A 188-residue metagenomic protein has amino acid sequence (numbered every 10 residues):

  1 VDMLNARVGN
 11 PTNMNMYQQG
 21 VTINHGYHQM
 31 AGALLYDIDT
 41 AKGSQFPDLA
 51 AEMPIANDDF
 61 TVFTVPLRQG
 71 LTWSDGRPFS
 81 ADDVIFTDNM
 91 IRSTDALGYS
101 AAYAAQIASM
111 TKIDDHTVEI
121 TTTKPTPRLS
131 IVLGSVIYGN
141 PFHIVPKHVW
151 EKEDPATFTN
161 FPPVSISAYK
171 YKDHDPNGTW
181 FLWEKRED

Functional and structural regions predicted by a protein language model:
V1-R7, V62-V65, T87, V118-E119 (+2 more regions): Short, well-ordered beta-strand elements
D2-D58, N89, V164-I166: N-terminal lobe/hinge region of extracytoplasmic solute-binding protein
A6-G9, G70-T72, I91, P125-R128 (+2 more regions): Solvent-exposed loop/turn segments at secondary-structure junctions within structured extracellular/periplasmic domains
V21, Q29, D37-A41, I137-D188: Gly/Pro-rich hinge or "lid" segments in bacterial periplasmic/extracellular proteins
H25-G26, S44, S74, P78-D82 (+1 more regions): Soluble non-cytosolic domains of exported or imported proteins
M30, T40, D48, F79 (+3 more regions): Extracytoplasmic/secreted proteins, especially bacterial periplasmic and envelope-associated proteins
E52-L97, I113, E119-T121: Aromatic- and charge-enriched surface segment that lines or borders ligand/interaction sites
P66, A101-E151, K170, D175: Surface-exposed binding/hinge segments that line and control ligand-binding clefts or catalytic entry sites
